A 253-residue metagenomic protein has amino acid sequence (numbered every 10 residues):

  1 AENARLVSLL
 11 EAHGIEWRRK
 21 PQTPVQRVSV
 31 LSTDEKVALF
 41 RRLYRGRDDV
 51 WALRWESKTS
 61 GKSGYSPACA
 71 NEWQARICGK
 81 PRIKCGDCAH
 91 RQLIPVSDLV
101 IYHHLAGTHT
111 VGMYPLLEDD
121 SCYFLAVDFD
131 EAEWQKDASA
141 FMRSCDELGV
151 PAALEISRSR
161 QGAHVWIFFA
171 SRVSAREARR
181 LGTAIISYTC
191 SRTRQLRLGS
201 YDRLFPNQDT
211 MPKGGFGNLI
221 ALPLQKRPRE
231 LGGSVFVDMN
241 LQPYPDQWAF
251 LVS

Functional and structural regions predicted by a protein language model:
A1-E2, K20, F216, A221: Non-catalytic N-terminal targeting/anchoring module and adjacent flexible stem/linker that precedes the structured
E2-R5, L9, E16: Heptad-repeat coiled-coil/leucine-zipper oligomerization helices
A4, Q26-S32, R41, Q247-L251: Autoprocessing domains of the Hint superfamily
H13-S32: Intrinsically disordered, low-complexity linkers and terminal tails enriched in Pro/Gly and often acidic or mixed-charge
G14, G149, T189-T193: Glycine-centered loop/turn motif at secondary-structure junctions
E16-R19, E155-S159, R194-L204: Short, glycine/acidic-rich hinge or "gate" loops at secondary-structure transitions that mediate conformational
V30-Q161, F168-R180, A184: Signature for HUH/AEP ssDNA processing cores
M113-Q135, S139-M142, A170-S253: DNA replication initiation modules
